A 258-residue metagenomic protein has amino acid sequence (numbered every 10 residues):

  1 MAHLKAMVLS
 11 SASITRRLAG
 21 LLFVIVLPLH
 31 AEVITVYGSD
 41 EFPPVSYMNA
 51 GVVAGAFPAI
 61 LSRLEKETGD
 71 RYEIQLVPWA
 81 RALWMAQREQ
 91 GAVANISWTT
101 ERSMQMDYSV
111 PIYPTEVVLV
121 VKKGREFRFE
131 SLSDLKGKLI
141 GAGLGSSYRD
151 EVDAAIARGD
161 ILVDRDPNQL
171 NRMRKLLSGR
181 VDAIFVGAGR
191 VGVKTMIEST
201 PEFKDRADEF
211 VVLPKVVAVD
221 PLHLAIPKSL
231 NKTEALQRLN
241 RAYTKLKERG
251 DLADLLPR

Functional and structural regions predicted by a protein language model:
R17-P28: Bacterial N-terminal signal peptides
E32-M104, L239, R249: Extracytoplasmic small-molecule ligand-binding "clamshell" domains of the periplasmic binding protein/Venus flytrap
G38-E41, T115-V117, E202-N240: Periplasmic-binding protein-like
P58-E67, S133, K138-L139, P221-R258: Extended ligand-binding regions for polar small-molecule ligands
L61-G69, V110-I112, K136, G145-P167 (+3 more regions): Ligand-binding cleft/hinge of the Venus flytrap
R71-P78, D160-R172, P214: Short beta-strand-to-loop elements that line the ligand-binding cleft of bilobed periplasmic-binding protein-like
R81-Q87, I96-Q105, A183-A207, V216-A218: A ligand-binding cleft/hinge motif common to bilobed small-molecule-binding domains
K122-I140: Flexible hinge/capping segments at coil-to-helix
